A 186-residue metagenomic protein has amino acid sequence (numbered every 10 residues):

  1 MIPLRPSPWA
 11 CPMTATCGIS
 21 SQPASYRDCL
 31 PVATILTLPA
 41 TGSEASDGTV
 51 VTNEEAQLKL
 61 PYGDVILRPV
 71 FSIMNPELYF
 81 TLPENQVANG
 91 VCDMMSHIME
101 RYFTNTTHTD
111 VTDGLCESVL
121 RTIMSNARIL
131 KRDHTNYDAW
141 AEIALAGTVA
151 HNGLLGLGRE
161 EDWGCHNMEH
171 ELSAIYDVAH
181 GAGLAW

Functional and structural regions predicted by a protein language model:
M1-P76: Glycine/threonine-rich beta-strand-loop-alpha-helix active-site module that forms ligand/phosphate-binding
L4, C92, L120, C165 (+1 more regions): A general structural signal for well-ordered alpha-helical segments in protein cores
R5-W9, M13, L155-R159, A174: Short, well-ordered alpha-helices that flank and scaffold nucleotide-derived cofactor binding pockets
P6, T148-N152, H170: Contiguous, well-ordered alpha-helical segments that form the cores/surfaces of helical PPI scaffolds
G48-E160: Carboxylate- and glycine-rich phosphate/diphosphate-binding segment that chelates Mg2+/Mn2+
E160-W186: C-terminal catalytic subdomain
